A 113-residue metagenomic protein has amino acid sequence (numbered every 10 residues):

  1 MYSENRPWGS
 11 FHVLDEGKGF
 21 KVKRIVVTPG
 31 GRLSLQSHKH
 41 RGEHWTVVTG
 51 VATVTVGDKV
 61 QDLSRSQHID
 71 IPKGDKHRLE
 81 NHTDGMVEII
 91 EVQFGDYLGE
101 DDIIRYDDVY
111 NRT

Functional and structural regions predicted by a protein language model:
M1-K21, P29, S34-L35, I103-T113: A short, N-terminal "cap"/entry segment at the start of jelly-roll beta-barrel domains of the cupin/DSBH fold
M1-N5, R78-T113: Double-stranded beta-helix
L14, K23-I25, L33-K39, T46 (+1 more regions): Short histidine-centered beta-strand/loop micro-motifs that create catalytic or ligand/metal-coordination sites
G31, H40-R41, K59, D75-K76 (+1 more regions): A generic "binding-loop/recognition-motif" signal
H40-D58: Glycine- and acidic-residue-biased ligand/ion/polar-headgroup-sensing regions
G57-K76: Short acidic-glycine-tyrosine-enriched beta hairpin
